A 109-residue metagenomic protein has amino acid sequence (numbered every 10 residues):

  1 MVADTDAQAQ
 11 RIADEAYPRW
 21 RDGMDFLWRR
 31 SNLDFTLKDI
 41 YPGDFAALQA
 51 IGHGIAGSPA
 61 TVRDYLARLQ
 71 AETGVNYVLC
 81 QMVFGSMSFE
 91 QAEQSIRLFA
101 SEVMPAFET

Functional and structural regions predicted by a protein language model:
M1-V2, F84-S86: Active-site-proximal loop/turn and secondary-structure-junction residues that shape catalytic pockets, frequently
M1-V75, E108: An alpha-helical appendage that flanks or caps ligand/catalytic pockets
R30, G85-S88: Short, small-residue-enriched loops and turns at beta-alpha junctions that line or gate enzyme active sites
V78-C80: Hydrophobic faces of well-ordered beta-strands that scaffold small-molecule active sites in alpha/beta enzyme cores
Q91-E108: C-terminal helical cap(s) of enzyme catalytic domains, especially alpha/beta-barrels
